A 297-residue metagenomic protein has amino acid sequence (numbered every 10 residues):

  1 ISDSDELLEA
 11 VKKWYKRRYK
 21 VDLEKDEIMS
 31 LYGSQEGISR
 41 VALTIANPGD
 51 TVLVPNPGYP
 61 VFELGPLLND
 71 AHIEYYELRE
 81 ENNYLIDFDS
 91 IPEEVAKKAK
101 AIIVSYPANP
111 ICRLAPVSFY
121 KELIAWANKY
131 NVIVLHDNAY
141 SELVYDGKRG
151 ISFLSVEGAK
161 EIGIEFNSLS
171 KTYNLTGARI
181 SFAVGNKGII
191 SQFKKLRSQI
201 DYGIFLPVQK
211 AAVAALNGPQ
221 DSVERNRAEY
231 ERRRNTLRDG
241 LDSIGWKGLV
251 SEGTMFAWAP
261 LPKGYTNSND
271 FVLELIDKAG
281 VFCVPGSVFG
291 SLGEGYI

Functional and structural regions predicted by a protein language model:
I1-L7: A glycine-/small-polar-enriched, mobile loop at the entrance of the PLP active site in fold-type I
L8-K16, I151: Short, well-ordered amphipathic alpha-helices
R18, D22-I297: PLP-dependent class I/II
